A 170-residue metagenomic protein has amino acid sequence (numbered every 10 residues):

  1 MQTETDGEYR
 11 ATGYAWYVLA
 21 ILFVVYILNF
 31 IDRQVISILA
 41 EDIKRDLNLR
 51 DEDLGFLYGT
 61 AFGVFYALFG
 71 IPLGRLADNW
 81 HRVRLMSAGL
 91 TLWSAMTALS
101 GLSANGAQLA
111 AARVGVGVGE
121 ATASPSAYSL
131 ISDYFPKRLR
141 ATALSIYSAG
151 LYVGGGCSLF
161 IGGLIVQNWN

Functional and structural regions predicted by a protein language model:
M1-I31: Cytosolic juxtamembrane N-terminal segment immediately preceding the first transmembrane helix of multi-pass
Q34, F62-I71, A121, G155-G156: Residue-level signature of mid-helix packing/kink "hotspots" within the transmembrane helices of 12-pass Major
L39-L68: Extracellular/periplasmic helix-loop-helix junction of adjacent transmembrane segments in MFS-like secondary
D42, I71-R75, L164: Membrane-interface helix termini in secondary transporters
N48, H81, L102-Q108, G119 (+2 more regions): Helix-breaking motifs and short loop linkers at transmembrane-helix boundaries and internal kinks in secondary membrane
L68-A107: Conserved MFS/SLC helix-loop-helix module at the cytosolic interface between two early adjacent transmembrane helices
A111-L151: Cytoplasmic helix-loop-helix junction between adjacent transmembrane helices in 12-TM secondary transporters
Y147, L151-N170: Helix-loop-helix hairpin linking two adjacent transmembrane segments in secondary transporters
